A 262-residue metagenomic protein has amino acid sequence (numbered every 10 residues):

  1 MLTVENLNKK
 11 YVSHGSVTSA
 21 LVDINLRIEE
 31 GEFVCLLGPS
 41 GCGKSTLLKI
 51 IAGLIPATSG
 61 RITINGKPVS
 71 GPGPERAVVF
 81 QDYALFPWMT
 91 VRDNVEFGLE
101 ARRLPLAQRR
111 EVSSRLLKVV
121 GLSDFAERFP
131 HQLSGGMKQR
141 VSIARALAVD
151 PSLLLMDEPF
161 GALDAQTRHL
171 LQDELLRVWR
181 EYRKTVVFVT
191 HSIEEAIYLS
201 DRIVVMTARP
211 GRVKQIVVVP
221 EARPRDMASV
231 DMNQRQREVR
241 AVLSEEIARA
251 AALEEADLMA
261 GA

Functional and structural regions predicted by a protein language model:
M1, K10-D23: A short, flexible loop at the N-terminus of ABC-type nucleotide-binding domains that lies
L37-P39: The feature captures the beta-strand-to-loop junction immediately N-terminal to the Walker
A52: Helix-to-loop junction immediately C-terminal to a conserved catalytic motif
G60-G71: Conserved ABC transporter NBD signature motif
V79, I143: Hydrophobic anchor residue at the start of the ABC signature
M89-F97: Short coil-to-helix segment of the ABC ATPase nucleotide-binding domain corresponding to the Q-loop/switch region
E96, E100, A107-F125, R177: Conserved ABC ATPase "signature" region
R128-H131, V149: Conserved signature/switch motifs of ABC ATPase nucleotide-binding domains
